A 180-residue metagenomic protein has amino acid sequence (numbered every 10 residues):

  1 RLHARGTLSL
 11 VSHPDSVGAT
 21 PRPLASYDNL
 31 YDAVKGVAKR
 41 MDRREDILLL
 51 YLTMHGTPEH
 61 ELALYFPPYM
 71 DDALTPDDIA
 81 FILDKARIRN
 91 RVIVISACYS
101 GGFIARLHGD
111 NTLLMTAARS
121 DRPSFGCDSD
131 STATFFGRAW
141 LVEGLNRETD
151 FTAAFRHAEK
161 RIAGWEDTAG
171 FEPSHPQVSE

Functional and structural regions predicted by a protein language model:
L2-E45: Functional beta-strand-loop-alpha-helix junction segments that form "active/interaction loops" within catalytic
L2-T7, R43-L48, R87-V92, H108-L113 (+1 more regions): Loop/turn elements at helix/coil->beta-strand transitions in domains of secreted/extracellular proteins
P14-L24, A38-K39, A63-M70, F125-D130 (+1 more regions): Second-shell loop/turn segments in exported
A25, R43, L52-A86: A short, glycine/acidic-enriched catalytic loop
Y27-A38, P76-L83, T112, G137-L141 (+1 more regions): Extracytoplasmic/secreted envelope proteins and their assembly/folding machinery, especially bacterial periplasmic
V37-R44, I82-R87, I104-R106: Surface-exposed acidic, glycine-flexible loop patches that form ligand/cofactor-binding and adhesion interfaces
I47-H55, V92-I95, A154: Beta-strand elements within well-structured catalytic alpha/beta cores of enzymes that handle phosphate/sulfate esters
A97-V178: Active-site-proximal C-terminal subdomain of hydrolase catalytic domains
